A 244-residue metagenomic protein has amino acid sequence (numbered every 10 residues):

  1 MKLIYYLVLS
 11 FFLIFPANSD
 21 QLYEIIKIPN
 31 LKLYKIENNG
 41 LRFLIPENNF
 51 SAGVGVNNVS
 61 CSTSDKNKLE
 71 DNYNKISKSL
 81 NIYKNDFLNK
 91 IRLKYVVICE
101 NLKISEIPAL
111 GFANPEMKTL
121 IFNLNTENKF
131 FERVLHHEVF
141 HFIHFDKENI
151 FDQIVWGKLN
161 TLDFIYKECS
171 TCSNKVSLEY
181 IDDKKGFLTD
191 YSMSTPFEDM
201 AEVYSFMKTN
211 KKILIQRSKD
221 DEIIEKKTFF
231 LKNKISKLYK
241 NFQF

Functional and structural regions predicted by a protein language model:
M1-Q21: Classical Sec-dependent N-terminal signal peptides that target proteins to the secretory pathway
V8-F11, G53, M193: Residues at the start of alpha-helices and the adjacent loop-to-helix junctions
F12, I76-F87, V139, I143 (+2 more regions): Hydrophobic, Leu/Ile/Phe/Ala-enriched alpha-helical segments that form helix-helix packing faces
A17-Y23, S79-Y83: An N-terminal domain-start capping segment
S19-K68, C99-N101, S173-I181, F197-D199: Non-catalytic architectural context of zinc metalloproteases
K27-G40, D86-R92, N114-M117: Short, solvent-exposed coil/turn segments at beta-strand boundaries
A52-E116: Auxiliary, metal-adjacent structural segments of Zn-dependent hydrolase domains
R92-F244: Active-site-flanking segments in enzyme catalytic domains
